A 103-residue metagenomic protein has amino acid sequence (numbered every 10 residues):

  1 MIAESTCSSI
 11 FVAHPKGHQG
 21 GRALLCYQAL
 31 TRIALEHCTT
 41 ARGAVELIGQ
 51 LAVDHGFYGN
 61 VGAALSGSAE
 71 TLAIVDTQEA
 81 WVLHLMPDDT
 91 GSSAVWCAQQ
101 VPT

Functional and structural regions predicted by a protein language model:
M1-T103: N-terminal nucleophile
